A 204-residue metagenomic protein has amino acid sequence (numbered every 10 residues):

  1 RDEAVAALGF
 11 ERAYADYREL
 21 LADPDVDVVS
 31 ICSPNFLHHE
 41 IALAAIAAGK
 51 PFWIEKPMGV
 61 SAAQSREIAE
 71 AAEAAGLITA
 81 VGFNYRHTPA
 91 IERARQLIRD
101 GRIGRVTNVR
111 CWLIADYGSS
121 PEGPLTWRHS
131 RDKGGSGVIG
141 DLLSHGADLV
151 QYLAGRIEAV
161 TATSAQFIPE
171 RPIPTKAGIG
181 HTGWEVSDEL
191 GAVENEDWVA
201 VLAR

Functional and structural regions predicted by a protein language model:
R1-A6: NAD(P)-binding Rossmann-fold cofactor-contacting core
F10-Y17: Conserved SAM-binding strand-loop segment of SAM-dependent methyltransferases
R12, D27-V28, N108: Short, Asp-centered acidic motifs that coordinate Mg2+ and/or phosphate in catalytic or ligand-binding sites
L21, D27-S30: N-terminal Rossmann-like NAD(P) cofactor-binding module of classical short-chain dehydrogenase/reductase
V28, P34-R86, G101: Beta-strand-loop-alpha-helix segment that lines the small-molecule cofactor/substrate pocket of alpha/beta enzymes
C32-S33, L153, N195: Short, well-ordered coil/turn residues at beta-beta hairpins and beta-strand->alpha-helix junctions within
Y85-A192: Predominantly a Rossmann-like dinucleotide-binding segment in NAD(P)-dependent oxidoreductases
E196, V201-R204: Active-site beta-strand termini and strand-to-loop segments that position acidic
